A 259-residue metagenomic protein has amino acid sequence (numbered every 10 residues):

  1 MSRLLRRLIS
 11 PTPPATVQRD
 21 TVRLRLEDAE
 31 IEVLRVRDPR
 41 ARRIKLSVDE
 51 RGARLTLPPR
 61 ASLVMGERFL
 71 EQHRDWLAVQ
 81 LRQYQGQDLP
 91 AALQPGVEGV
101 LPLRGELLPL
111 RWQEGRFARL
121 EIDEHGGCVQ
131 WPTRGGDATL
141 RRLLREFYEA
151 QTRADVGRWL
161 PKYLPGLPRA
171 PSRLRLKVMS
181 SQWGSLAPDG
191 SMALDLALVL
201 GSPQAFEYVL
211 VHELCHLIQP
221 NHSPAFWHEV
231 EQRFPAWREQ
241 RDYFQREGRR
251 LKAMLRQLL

Functional and structural regions predicted by a protein language model:
M1-Y208, L217-L259: Active-site-proximal or metal-binding-adjacent scaffold patches in catalytic folds
E213: Walker B catalytic acidic pair
